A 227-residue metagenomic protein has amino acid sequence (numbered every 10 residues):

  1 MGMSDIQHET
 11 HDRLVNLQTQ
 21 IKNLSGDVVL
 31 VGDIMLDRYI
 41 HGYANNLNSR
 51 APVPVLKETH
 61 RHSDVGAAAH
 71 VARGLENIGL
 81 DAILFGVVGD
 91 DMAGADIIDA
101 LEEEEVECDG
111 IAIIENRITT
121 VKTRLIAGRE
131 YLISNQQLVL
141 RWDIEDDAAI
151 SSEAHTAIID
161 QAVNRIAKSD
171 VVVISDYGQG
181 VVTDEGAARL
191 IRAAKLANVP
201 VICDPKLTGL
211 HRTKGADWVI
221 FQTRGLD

Functional and structural regions predicted by a protein language model:
G2-N45, H60-D227: Ribokinase/PfkB-type carbohydrate-kinase core domain
P52-T59: Divalent-cation-assisted or electrostatically stabilized phosphate/pyrophosphate-binding catalytic cores
